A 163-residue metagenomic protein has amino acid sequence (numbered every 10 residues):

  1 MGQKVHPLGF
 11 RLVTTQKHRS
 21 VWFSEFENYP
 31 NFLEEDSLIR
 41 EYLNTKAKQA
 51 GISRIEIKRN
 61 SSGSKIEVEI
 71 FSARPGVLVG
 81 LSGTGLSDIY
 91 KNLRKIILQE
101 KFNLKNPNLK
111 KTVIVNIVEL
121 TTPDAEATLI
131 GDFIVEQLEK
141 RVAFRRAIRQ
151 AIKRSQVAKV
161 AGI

Functional and structural regions predicted by a protein language model:
M1-I163: RNA-contacting regions in translation and RNA-metabolism proteins, encompassing KH/S1 modules where present
